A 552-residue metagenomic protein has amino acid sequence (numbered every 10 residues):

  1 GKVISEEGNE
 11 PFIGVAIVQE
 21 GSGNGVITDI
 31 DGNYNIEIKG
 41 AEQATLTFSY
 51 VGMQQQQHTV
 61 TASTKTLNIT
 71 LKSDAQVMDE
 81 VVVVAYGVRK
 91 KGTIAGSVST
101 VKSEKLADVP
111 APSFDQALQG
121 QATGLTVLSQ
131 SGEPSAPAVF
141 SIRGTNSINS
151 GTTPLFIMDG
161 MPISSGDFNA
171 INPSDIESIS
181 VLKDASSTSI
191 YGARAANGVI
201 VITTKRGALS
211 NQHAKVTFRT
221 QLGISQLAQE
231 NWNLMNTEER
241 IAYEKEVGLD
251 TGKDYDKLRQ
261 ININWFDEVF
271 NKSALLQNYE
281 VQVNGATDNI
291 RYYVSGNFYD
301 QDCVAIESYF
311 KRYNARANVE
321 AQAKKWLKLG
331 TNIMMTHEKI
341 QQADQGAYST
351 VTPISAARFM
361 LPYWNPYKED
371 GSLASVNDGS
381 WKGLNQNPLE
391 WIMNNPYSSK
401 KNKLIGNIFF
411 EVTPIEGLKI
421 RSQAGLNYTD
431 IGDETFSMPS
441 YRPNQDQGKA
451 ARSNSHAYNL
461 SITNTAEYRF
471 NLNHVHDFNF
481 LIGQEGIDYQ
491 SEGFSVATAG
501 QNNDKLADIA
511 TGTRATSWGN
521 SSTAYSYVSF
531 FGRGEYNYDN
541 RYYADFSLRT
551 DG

Functional and structural regions predicted by a protein language model:
G1-R316, A321-T336, D378, I405-G406: Short, small/polar-rich motifs associated with maturation and membrane association, primarily at protein termini
G21, K324, T413-I415, N471-N473 (+1 more regions): Residue-level recognition of beta-strand termini and adjacent short loop/turns
V77, G92, L209-I263, C303-S308 (+2 more regions): Surface-exposed loop/interface segments of Gram-negative outer-membrane beta-barrel transport/assembly proteins
S113, P137, M158, N197 (+8 more regions): Transmembrane beta-barrel architecture of outer-membrane proteins
N289-Y292, W326-L329, G417-I420, H476 (+1 more regions): Repeated loop/turn-to-beta-strand initiation elements of outer-membrane beta-barrel proteins
R533-N537: Exposed, low-structure sequence patches enriched in small/polar residues
G552: Active-site beta-strand/loop architecture of penicillin-binding DD-peptidases
